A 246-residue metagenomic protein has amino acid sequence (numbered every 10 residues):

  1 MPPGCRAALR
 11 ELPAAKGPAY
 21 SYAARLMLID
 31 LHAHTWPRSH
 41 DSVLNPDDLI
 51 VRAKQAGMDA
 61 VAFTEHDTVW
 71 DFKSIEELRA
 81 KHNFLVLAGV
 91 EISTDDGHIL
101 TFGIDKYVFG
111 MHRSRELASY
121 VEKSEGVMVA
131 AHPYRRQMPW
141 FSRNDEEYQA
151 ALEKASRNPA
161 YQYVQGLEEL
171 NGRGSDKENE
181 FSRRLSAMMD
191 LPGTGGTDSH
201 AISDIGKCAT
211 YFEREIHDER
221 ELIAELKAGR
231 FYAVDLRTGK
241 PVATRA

Functional and structural regions predicted by a protein language model:
P2-L31, T35, S39, V43-R52 (+5 more regions): Charged catalytic cores and adjacent phosphate/nucleic-acid-binding surfaces used for phosphate/nucleic-acid chemistry
D30, I50-D67, V127-V129: Divalent metal-dependent hydrolysis catalytic cores, especially in the metallo-beta-lactamase
H66, A131-P133, G196-S199: Short, well-ordered beta-to-alpha junction loops that form the rim of enzyme active sites and present histidine/acidic
G89: Substrate-binding cleft of extracellular glycoside hydrolase catalytic domains
S114-R115: Ordered, amphipathic secondary-structure segments that act as subunit-interaction surfaces in large macromolecular
V121-G126: Core dinuclear metal-dependent hydrolase active-site scaffold
V129-W140: Aromatic-lined carbohydrate-recognition surfaces of secreted/lumenal glycan-active proteins
